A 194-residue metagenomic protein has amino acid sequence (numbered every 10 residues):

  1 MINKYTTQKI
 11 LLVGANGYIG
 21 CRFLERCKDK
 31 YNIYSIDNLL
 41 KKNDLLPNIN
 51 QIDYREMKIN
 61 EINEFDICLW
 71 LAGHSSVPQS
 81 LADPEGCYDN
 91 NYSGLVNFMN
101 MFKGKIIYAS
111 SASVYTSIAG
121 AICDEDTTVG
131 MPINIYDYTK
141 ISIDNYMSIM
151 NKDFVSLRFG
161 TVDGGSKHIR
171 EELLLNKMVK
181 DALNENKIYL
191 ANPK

Functional and structural regions predicted by a protein language model:
I10-K28: N-terminal Rossmann NAD(P)H-binding glycine-rich loop of SDR-like oxidoreductase domains
V13, I36, C68-A72, I106-A112 (+2 more regions): SDR active-site strand-loop-helix element
N32-K42: Conserved glycine-rich Rossmann-like NAD(P)H-binding loop of the short-chain dehydrogenase/reductase
L46-I59: Rossmann-fold cofactor-recognition segment
K58-N90: NAD(P)H-binding glycine-rich loop region in Rossmannoid oxidoreductase-like domains and their noncatalytic homologs
V96-I133: Conserved Rossmann-fold NAD(P)-dependent oxidoreductase catalytic core, especially the SDR/UDP-sugar
I133, N145-K194: NAD(P)-dependent short-chain dehydrogenase/reductase
I135, T139: Active-site helix of classical SDR
